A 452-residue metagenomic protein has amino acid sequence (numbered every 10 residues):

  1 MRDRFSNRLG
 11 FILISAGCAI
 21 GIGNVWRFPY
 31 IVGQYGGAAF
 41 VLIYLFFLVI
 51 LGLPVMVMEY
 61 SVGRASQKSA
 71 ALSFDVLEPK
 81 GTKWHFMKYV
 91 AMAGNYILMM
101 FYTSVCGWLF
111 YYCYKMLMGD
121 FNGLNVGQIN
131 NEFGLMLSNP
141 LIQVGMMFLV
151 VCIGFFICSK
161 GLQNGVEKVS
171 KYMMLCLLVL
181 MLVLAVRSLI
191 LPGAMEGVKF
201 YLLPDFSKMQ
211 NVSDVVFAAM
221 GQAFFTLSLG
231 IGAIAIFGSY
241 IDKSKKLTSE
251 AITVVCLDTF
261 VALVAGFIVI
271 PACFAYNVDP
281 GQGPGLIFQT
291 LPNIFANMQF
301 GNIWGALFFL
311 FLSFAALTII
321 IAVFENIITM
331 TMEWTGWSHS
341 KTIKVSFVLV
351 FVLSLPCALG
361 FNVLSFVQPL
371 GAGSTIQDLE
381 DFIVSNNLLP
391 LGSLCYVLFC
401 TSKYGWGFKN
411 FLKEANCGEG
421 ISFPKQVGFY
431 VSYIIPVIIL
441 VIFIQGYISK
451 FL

Functional and structural regions predicted by a protein language model:
M1-W26, V55-Y60, R64-Y89, D242-K246 (+1 more regions): Membrane-interface "cap" regions at the ends of multi-pass membrane proteins
R2-F5, E167, K171-L317, I321 (+2 more regions): Membrane-embedded translocation segments of transport machinery
D3, I31-Y35, A65, A70-V90 (+6 more regions): Inter-helical loop and helix-membrane interface segments of multi-pass membrane transporters/permeases
R4, G10-I12, C18, V144-G145 (+5 more regions): Loop-to-transmembrane helix boundary motifs in multi-pass membrane proteins
R4-S15, F40-I43, T82-Y96, G145-F148 (+6 more regions): Select transmembrane alpha-helical segments in multipass membrane proteins
G10-F47, G232-G238, T248-I252, C256-L257: Transmembrane helix-boundary motif of multi-pass solute transporters/channels
I31-Y35, F86-M99, G134-S138, L149-M173 (+3 more regions): Membrane-water interface regions at transmembrane-helix termini and the short interhelical loops of multi-pass membrane
F86-N95, T335-L349, D381-I439: C-terminal membrane-solvent junction of multi-pass transporters and transport-like membrane proteins
